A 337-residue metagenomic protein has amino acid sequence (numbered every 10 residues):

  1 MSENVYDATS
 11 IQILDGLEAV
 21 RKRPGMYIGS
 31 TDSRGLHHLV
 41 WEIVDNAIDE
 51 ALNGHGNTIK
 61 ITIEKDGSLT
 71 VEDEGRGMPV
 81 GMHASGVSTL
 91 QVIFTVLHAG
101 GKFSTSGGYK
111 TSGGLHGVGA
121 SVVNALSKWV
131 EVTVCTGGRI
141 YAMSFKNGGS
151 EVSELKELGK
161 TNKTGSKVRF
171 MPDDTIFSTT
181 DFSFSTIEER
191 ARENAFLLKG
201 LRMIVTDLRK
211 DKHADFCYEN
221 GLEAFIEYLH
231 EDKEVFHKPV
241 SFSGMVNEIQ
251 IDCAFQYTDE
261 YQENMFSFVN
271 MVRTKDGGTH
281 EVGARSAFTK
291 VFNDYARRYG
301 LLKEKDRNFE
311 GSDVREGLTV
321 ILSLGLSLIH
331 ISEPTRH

Functional and structural regions predicted by a protein language model:
M1-V44, V92: Bergerat-fold GHKL ATPase/HATPase_c domain
S2-T9, G67-T89, G100-Y228: GHKL-type ATPase core
I13-R21, E64-K65, G159-R169, F255-M271: Flexible hinge/switch segments at interdomain interfaces of large molecular machines
Y27-R34, P79-A84, K275-D276: Flexible beta-alpha connector loops of hexameric P-loop NTPases
R34-G56, G119-N124: Conserved ATP-binding N-box helix of the HATPase_c
N57-I63: A conserved short beta-strand within the histidine kinase catalytic ATPase domain
V152, S185, R192-N194, G200 (+1 more regions): GHKL/Histidine-kinase-like ATPase module
I329-T335: Conserved small/polar residues in nucleotide/adenosyl-binding loops
